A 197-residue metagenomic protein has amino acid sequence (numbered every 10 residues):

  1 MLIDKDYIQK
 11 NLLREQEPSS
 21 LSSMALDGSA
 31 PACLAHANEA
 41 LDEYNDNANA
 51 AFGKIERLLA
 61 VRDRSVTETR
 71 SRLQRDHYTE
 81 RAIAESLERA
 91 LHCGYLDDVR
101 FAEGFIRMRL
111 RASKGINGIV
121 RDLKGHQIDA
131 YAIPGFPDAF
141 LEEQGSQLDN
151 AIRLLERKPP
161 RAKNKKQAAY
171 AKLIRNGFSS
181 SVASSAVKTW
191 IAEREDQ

Functional and structural regions predicted by a protein language model:
M1-Q197: An alpha-helical, amphipathic repeat domain used for nucleic-acid recognition, typified by the mTERF helical solenoid
